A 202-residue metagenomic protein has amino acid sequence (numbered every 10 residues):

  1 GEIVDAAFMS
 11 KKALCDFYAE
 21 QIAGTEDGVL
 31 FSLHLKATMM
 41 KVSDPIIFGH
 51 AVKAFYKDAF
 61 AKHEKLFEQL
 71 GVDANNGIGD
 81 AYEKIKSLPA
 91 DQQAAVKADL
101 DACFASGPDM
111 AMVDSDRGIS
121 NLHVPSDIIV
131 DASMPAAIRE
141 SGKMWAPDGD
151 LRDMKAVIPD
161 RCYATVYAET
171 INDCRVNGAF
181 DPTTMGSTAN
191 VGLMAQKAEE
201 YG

Functional and structural regions predicted by a protein language model:
G1-G49, D58-G202: Extended, well-ordered protein cores
